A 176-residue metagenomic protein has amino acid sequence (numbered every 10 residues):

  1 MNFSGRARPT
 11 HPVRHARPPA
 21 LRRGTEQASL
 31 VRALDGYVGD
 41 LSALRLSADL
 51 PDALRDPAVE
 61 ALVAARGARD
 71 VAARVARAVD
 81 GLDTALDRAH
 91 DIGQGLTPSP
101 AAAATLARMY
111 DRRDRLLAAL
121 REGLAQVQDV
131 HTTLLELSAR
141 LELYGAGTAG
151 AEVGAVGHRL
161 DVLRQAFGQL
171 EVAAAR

Functional and structural regions predicted by a protein language model:
M1-N2: Hydrophobic alpha-helical membrane segments, chiefly transmembrane helices and signal peptide h-regions, characterized
G5-A103: Membrane-proximal, non-transmembrane interface segments of integral membrane proteins
G81-R176: Soluble C-terminal extramembrane regulatory/interaction domains of multi-pass membrane proteins
